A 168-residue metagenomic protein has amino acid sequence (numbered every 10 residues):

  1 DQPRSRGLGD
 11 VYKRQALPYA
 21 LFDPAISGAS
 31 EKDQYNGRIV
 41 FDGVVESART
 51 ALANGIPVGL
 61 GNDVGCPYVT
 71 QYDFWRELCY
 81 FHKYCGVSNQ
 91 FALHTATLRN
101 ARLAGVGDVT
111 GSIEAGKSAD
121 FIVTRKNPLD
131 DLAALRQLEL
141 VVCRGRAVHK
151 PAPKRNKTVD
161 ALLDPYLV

Functional and structural regions predicted by a protein language model:
D1-Y12: Single conserved hydrophobic/aromatic residue that forms the stacking wall/gate of nucleotide- or nucleobase-binding
D10-F41: Active-site gating loops and adjacent loop-to-helix segments of metal-dependent hydrolytic enzymes
R14-A16, G61-D63, V141: A cross-family glycoside hydrolase active-site/sugar-binding cleft signature
A29-D33, V40-N127, A147: His/Asp/Glu-enriched, well-ordered alpha-helical/loop segment that forms or immediately abuts the divalent-metal
D130: Small/polar (Gly/Ser/Thr/Ala-rich) solvent-exposed segments that form structured loops/beta-strands/short helices used
A134-V142: Short, compositionally biased
V141-R155: Short peripheral tails and domain-boundary helices/loops at the edges of structured domains
R155-V168: Glycine- and charge-enriched low-complexity intrinsically disordered segments
